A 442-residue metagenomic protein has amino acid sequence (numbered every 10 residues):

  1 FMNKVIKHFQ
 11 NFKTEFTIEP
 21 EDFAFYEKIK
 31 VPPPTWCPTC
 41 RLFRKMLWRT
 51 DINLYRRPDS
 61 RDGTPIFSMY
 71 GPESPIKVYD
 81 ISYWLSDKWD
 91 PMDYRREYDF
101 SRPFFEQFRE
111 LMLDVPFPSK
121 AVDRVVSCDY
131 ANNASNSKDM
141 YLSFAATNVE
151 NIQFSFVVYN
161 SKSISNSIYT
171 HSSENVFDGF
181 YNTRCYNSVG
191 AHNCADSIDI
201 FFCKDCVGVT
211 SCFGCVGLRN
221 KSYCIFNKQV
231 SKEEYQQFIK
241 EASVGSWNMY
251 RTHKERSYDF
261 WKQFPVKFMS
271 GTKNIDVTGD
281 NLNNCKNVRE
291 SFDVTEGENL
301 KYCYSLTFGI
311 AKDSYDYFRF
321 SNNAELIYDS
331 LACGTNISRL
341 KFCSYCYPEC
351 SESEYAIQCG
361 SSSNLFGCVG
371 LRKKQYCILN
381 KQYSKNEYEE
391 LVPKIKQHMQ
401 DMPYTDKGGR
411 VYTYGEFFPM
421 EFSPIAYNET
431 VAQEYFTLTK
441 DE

Functional and structural regions predicted by a protein language model:
M2-E442: Long, distal/terminal scaffolding or interaction modules with repetitive or compositionally biased sequence
